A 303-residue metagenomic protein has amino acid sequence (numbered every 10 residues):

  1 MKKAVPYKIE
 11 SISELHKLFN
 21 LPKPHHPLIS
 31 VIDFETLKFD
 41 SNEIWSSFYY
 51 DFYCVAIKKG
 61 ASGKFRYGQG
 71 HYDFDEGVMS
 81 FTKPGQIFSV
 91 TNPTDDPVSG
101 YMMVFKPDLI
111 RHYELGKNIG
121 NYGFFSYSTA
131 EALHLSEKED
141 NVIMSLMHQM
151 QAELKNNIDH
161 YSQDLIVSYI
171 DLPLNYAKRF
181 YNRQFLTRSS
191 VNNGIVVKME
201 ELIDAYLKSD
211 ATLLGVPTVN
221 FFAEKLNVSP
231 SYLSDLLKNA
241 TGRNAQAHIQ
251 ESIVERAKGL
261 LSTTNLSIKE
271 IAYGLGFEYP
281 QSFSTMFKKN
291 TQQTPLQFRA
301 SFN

Functional and structural regions predicted by a protein language model:
M1-R66, G70-Y72: Generic protein-terminus/edge-of-domain signal
G77, F221-V228, L233, L237 (+3 more regions): Append "Primarily bacterial transcriptional regulators
P93-I158: A hydrophobic/aromatic-rich effector-binding and dimerization subdomain of bacterial HTH-type transcriptional regulators
N141-S190, G194-E201: An amphipathic alpha-helical interaction segment
A152-D159, A177-F185, E200-P217, L237 (+4 more regions): Basic, amphipathic alpha-helical hairpins
V167, S189-V228, A247-L266: A short, Lys/Arg-enriched amphipathic alpha-helix from helix-turn-helix/homeodomain DNA-binding modules
N239-E278, A300-N303: Terminal helix-turn-helix DNA-binding modules in bacterial transcription factors
S284-N303: …primarily DNA-binding HTH/wHTH and HhH modules…
